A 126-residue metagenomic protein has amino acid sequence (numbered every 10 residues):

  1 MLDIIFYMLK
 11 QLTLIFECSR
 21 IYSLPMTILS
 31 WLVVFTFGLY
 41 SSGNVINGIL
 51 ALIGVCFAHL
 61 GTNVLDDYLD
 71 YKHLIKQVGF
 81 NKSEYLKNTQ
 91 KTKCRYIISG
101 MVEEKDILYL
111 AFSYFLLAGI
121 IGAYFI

Functional and structural regions predicted by a protein language model:
L2-G61, K72-T89, K105-I126: Hydrophobic alpha-helical transmembrane segments
D66-D70: Conserved alpha-helical segments that form or flank metal/cofactor-binding pockets of metalloenzymes
L86-G100: Short membrane-interface loop/juxtamembrane segments of multi-pass integral membrane proteins
